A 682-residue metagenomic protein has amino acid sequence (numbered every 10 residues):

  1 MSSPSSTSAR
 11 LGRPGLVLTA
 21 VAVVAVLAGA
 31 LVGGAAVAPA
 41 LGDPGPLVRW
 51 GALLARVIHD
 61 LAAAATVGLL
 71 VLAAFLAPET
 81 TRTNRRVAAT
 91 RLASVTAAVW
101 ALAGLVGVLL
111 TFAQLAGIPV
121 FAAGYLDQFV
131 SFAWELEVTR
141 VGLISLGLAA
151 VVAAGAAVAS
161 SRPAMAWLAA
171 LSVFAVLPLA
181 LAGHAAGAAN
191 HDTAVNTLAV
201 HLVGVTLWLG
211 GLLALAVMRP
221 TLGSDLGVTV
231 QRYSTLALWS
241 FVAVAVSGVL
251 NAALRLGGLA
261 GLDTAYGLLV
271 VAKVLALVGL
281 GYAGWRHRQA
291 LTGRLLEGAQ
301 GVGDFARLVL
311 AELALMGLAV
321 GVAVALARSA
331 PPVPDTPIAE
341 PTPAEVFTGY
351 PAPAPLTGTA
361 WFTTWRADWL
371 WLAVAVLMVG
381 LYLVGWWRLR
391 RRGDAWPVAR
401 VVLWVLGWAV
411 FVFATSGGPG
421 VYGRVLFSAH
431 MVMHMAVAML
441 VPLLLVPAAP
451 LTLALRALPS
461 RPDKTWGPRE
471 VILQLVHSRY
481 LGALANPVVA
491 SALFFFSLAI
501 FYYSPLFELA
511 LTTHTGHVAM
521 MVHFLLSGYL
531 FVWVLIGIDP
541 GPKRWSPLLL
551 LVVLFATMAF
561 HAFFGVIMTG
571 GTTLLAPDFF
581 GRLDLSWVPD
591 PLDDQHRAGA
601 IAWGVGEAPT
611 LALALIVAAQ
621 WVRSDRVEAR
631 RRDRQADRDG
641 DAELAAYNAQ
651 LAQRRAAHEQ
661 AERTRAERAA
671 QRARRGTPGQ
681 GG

Functional and structural regions predicted by a protein language model:
S2-G682: Alpha-helical membrane segments of multi-pass proteins
